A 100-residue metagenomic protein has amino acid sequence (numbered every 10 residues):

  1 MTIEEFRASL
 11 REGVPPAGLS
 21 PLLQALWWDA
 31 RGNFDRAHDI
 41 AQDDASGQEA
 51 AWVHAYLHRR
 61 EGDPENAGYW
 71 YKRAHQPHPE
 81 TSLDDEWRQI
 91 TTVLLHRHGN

Functional and structural regions predicted by a protein language model:
R7, L22, F34, I40-Q42 (+2 more regions): Inward-facing hydrophobic residues that define packing positions of alpha-helical scaffold repeats
A8-P15, D39-Q48, H75-P79: Solenoid-like repeat scaffolds
S46, G62-T81: TPR/TPR-like (Sel1-like) alpha-helical repeat modules
L83-N100: Terminal, low-structured helical/coil segments at or just beyond the last alpha-helical repeat
